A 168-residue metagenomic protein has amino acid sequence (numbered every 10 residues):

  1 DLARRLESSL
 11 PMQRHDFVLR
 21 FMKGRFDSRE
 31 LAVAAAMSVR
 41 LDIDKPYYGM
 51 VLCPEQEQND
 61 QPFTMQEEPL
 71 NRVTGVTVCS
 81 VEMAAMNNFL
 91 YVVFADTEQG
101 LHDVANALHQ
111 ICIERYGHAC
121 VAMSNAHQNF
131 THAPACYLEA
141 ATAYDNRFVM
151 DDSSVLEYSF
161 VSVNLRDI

Functional and structural regions predicted by a protein language model:
D1-V104, M123-F148, D152-I168: Interdomain helical linkers/hinges and coiled-coil/dimerization scaffolds that transmit conformational signals
H102-E114: Extended Gly/Ser/Thr-rich low-complexity repeat segments, especially those forming or decorating extracellular
I113-N125: Conserved short beta-strand edge segments in small beta-sheet-based binding/regulatory domains
